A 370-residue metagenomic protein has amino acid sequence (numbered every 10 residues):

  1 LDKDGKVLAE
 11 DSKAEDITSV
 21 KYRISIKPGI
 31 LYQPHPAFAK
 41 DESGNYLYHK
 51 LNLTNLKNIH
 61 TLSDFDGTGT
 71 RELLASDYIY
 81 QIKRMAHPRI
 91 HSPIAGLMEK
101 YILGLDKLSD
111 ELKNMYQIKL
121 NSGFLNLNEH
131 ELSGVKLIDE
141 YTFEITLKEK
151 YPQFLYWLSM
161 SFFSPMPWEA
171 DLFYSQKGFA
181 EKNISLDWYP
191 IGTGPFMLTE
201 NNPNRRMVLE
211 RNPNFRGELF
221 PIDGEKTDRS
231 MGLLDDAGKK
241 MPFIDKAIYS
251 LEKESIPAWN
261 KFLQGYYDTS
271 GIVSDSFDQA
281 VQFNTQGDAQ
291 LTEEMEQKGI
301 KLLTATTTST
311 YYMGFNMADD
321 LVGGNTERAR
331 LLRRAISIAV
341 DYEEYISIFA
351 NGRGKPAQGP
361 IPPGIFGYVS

Functional and structural regions predicted by a protein language model:
L1-A14, I191: N-terminal lobe/hinge region of extracytoplasmic solute-binding protein
G5, P28-R89, L120-L125, E131-K136 (+6 more regions): Extracytoplasmic/periplasmic ligand-capture domains
D16-T18, D139: Residue-level recognition of beta-strand termini and adjacent short loop/turns
S19-K21, V135: A surface-exposed beta-strand-loop module
Y22-I24, F143-L147: Short, well-ordered beta-strand segments enriched in hydrophobic/aromatic residues
I94-D106: Acidic, glycine-rich loop-and-strand cores that form catalytic or ligand-binding grooves in diverse globular domains
F163-E169: Membrane-interface helix-loop-helix junctions at transmembrane boundaries of multi-pass membrane enzymes, predominantly
E169-D171, Y345: Alpha-helical "lid/cap" subdomains adjacent to substrate-binding clefts that gate access and reposition the ligand
